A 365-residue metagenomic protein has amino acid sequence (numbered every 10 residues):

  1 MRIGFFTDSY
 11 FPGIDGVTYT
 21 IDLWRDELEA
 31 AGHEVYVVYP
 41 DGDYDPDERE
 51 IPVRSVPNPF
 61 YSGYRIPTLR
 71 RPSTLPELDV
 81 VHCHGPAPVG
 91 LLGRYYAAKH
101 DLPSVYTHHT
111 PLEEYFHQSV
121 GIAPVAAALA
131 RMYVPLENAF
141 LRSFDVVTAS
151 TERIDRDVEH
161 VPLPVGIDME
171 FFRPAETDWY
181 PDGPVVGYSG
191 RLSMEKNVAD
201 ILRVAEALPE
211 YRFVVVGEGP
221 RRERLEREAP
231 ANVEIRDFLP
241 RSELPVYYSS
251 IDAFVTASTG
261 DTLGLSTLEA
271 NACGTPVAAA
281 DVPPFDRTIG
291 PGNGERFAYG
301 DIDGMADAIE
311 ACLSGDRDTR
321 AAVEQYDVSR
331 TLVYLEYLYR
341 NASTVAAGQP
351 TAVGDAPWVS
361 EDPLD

Functional and structural regions predicted by a protein language model:
Y39, D43, I51-P52, A127-A175: Donor nucleotide-sugar binding/catalytic pocket of nucleotide-sugar-dependent glycosyltransferases
P86, T259: Aromatic "clamp/platform" in nucleotide-sugar-dependent glycosyltransferases that forms part of the donor/acceptor
L141, L239, V246-I251: Short alpha-helical donor nucleotide-sugar binding micro-motif in glycosyltransferases
W179-E206, F213-V214: Conserved donor-binding/catalytic core segment of Leloir-type glycosyltransferases
R224-S242: Nucleotide-activated donor-binding/catalytic signature segment of Leloir-type glycosyltransferases, i.e., the conserved
F238, G290-P291, E295-D303, E310-S314: Conserved acidic donor-binding segment of nucleotide-sugar-dependent glycosyltransferases
T267, A272, P276-A279: Short hydrophobic beta-strand element within catalytic cores of glycosyltransferases and related nucleotide-activated
S314-V359: A charged, aromatic-enriched C-terminal amphipathic alpha-helix characteristic of glycosyltransferases across folds
